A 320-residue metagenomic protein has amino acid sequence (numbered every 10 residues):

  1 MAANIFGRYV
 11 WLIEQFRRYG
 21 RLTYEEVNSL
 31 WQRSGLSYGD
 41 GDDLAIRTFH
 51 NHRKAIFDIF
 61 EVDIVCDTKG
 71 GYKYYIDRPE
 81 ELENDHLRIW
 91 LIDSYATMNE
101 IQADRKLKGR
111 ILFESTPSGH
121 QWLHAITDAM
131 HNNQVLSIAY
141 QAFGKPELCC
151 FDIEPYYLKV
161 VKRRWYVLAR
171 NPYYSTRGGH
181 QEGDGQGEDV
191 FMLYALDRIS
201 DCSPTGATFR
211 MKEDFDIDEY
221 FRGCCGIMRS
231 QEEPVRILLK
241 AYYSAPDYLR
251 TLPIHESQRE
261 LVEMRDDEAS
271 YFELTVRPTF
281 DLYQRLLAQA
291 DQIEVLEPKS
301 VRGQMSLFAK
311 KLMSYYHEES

Functional and structural regions predicted by a protein language model:
M1-H86, K311-S320: Short, basic/aromatic recognition patches that contact phosphate-bearing ligands
R8-Q15, W90-A96, Y283, L287-A288: Short, hydrophobic/amphipathic alpha-helical patches that form generic packing surfaces within helical domains
V10, Y24, K54, F60-F143: Bulky hydrophobic/aromatic content
L12, F49, N133, I199 (+2 more regions): A residue-level signal for conserved active-site and pocket-lining positions in enzyme catalytic cores
C66, V160, E263-R265: Generic beta-strand structural signal
K73, S137, Y166-L168, Y271 (+1 more regions): General beta-strand recognition
R105, G109-L238: Core beta-strand-centered patch of the WYL/Sm-like small regulatory domain
R222-S320: Polybasic (Lys/Arg-rich)
